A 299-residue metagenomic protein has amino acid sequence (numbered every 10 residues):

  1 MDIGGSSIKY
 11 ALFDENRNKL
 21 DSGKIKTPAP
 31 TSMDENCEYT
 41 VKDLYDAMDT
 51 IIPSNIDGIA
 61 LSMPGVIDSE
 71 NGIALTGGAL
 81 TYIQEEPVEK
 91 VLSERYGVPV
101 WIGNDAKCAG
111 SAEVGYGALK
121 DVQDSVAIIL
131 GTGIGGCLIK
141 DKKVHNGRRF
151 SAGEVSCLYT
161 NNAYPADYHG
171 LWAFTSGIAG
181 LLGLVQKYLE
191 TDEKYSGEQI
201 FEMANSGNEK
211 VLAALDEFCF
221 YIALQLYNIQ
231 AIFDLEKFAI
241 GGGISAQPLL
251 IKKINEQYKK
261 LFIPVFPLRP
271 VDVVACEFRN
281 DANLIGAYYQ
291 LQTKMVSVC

Functional and structural regions predicted by a protein language model:
M1-G58, D68-N71, K90-V98, G115-V122 (+1 more regions): ATP-binding/phosphotransfer module of carbohydrate and carboxylate kinases, centering on a glycine-rich
K19, A74, V144-H145: Hydrophobic "anchor" residues
G23-I25, G78, R148: Short hydrophobic alpha-helix segments
K26-A29, Y82-I83, S151-E154: A short acidic/small-residue loop/turn micro-motif
G72-Q84: A charged helix-plus-loop insertion that forms the helical arch/lid used to bind and gate nucleic-acid substrates
V100-N104: General beta-strand structural signal in soluble alpha/beta enzymes
D105, G131, A287: Active-site glycine-centered loops adjacent to acidic/histidine catalytic or metal-binding residues that shape
K120-T175: Glycine-rich phosphate-binding loop of actin/hexokinase-like ATP-binding domains
